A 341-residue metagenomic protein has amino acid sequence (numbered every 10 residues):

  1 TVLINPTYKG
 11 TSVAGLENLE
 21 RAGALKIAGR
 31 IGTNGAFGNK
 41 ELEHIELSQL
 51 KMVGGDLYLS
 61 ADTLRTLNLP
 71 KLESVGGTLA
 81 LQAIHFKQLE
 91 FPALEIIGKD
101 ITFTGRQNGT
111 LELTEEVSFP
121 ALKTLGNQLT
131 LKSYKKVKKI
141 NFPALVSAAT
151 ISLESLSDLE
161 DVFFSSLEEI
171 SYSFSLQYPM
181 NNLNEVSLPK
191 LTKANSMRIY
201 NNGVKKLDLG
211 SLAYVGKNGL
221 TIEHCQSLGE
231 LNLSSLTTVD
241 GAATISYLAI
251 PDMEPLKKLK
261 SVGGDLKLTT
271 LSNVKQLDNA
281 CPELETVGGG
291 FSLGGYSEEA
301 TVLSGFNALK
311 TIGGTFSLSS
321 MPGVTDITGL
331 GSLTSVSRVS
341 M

Functional and structural regions predicted by a protein language model:
V2-G15, R21-E43, G54-R65, S74-K87 (+13 more regions): Concave beta-strand-loop units of leucine-rich repeat
V13-L16, E46-S48, N68-P70, E90-P92 (+10 more regions): The feature encodes a structural signal of leucine-rich repeats
